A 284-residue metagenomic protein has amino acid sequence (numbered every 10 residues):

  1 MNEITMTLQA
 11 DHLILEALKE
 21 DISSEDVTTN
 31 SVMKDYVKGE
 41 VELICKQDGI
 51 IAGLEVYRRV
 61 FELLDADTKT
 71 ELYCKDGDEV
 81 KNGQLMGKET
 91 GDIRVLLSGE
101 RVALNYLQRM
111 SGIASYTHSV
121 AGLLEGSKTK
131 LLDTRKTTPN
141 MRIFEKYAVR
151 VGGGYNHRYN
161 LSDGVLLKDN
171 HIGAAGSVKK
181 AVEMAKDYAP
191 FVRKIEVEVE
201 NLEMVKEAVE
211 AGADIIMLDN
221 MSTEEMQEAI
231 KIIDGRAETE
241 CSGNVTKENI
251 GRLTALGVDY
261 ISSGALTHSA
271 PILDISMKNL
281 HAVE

Functional and structural regions predicted by a protein language model:
N2-A211, I215, Q227-I232, E238-C241 (+2 more regions): Acidic/glycine-rich phosphate/pyrophosphate-binding loops and surrounding catalytic core that coordinate Mg2+
N220, G243, G264-A265: Short secondary-structure boundary segments
G235-E238, L280-E284: Short acidic, glycine/proline-enriched helix-loop-strand junctions
S269-V283: Short, basic/aromatic-enriched C-terminal tail that caps enzymatic domains
